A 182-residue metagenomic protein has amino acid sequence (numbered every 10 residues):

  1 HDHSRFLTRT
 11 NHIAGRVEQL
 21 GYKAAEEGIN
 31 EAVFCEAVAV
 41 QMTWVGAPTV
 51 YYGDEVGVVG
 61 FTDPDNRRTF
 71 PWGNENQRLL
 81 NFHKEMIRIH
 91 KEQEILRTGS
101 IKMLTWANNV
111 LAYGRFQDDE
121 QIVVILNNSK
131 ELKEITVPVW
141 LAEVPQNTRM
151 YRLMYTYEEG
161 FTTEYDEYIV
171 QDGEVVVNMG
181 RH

Functional and structural regions predicted by a protein language model:
H1, Q41, G53-E55, M86 (+3 more regions): Conserved, mostly hydrophobic/aromatic
H1-P48, W106-N108: Alpha-amylase-like alpha-glycosidases and glucanotransferases acting on alpha-linked glucans and related
H3-L7, G57-T62, L132-E134: Short catalytic/ligand-binding loop motif for oxyanion handling, primarily in non-cytosolic enzymes, centered on
K23-I29, F70-Q77: Short, contiguous acidic/charged loop-to-helix segments that flank catalytic cores in large enzymes
Y52-G60, K102-T105: Short, solvent-exposed turn/loop segments enriched in Gly/Ser/Thr/Pro and often Arg
P71-L104: Aromatic- and carboxylate-lined catalytic core of secreted/periplasmic carbohydrate-active enzymes
L104-V144, H182: Carbohydrate-binding surface patches
K130-H182: C-terminal beta-sandwich/jelly-roll accessory domains of carbohydrate-active enzymes
